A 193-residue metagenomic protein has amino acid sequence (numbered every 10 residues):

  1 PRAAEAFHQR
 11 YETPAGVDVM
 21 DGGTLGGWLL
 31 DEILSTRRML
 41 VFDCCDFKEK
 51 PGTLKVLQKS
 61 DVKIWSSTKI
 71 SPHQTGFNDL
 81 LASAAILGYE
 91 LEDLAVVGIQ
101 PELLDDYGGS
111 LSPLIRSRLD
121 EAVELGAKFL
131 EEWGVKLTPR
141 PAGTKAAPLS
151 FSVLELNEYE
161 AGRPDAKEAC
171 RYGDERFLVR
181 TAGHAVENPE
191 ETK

Functional and structural regions predicted by a protein language model:
P1-E90, V96-I99, G109, P113-S117 (+3 more regions): N-terminal catalytic or cofactor-binding beta/alpha core of small enzyme domains
E102: Short "lid" loop at the C-terminus of a central beta-strand within the Rossmann-like core of SAM-dependent
G126: Hydrophobic "lid"/C-terminal helical patch of Rossmann-like NAD(P)-dependent dehydrogenase/epimerase domains
